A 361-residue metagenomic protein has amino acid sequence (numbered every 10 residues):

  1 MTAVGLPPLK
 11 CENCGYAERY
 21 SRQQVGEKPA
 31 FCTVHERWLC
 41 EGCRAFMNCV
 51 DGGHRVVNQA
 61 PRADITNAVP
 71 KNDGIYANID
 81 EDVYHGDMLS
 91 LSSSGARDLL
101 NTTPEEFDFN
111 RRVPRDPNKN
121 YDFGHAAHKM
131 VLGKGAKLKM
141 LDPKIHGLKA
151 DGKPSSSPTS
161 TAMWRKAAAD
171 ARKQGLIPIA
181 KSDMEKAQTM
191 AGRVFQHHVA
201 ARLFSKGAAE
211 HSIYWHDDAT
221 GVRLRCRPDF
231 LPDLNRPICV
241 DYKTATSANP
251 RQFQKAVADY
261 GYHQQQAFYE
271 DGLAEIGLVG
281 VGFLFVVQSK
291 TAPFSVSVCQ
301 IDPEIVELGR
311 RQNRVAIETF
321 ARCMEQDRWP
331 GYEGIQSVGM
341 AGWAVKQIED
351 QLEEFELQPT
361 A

Functional and structural regions predicted by a protein language model:
M1-P7, Q24, F31-H35: Short, flexible, mixed-charge glycine/proline-rich loop motifs that serve as phosphate/nucleic-acid-contacting
P8-C11, P29, R37, F46: Residues immediately within or flanking Cys/His clusters that coordinate Zn2+ in small zinc-binding modules
R19, C32, L39-C40: Zinc-coordinating Cys/His ligand positions in small cysteine/histidine-rich zinc-finger domains
E36-V57: Short metal-binding segments enriched for Cys and/or His
V57-R225: Metal-dependent nuclease catalytic cores that hydrolyze phosphodiester bonds in DNA/RNA, characterized by
N58-A68, N72, Y260-H263, F268-A361: Metal-dependent nuclease catalytic regions and adjoining charged, substrate-binding loops involved in nucleic-acid end
H128, F230, N313: A residue-level signal for conserved active-site and pocket-lining positions in enzyme catalytic cores
F204-R310: Mg2+/Mn2+-dependent nuclease catalytic core
